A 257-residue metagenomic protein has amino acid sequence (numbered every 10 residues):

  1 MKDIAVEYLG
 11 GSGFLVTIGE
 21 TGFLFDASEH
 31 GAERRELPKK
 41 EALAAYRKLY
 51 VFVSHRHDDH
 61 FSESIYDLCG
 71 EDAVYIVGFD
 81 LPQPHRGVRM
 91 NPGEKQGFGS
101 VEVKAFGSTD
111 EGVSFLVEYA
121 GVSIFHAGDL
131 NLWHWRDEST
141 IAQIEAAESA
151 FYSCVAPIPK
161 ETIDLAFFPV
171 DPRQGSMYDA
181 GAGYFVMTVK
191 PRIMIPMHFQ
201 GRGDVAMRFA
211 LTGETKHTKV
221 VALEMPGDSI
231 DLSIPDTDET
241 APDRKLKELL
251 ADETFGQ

Functional and structural regions predicted by a protein language model:
M1-I4, T17-F23, K95-V103, L116-I124 (+1 more regions): Beta-strand-turn-beta hairpins that frame and shape the catalytic cleft of phosphate-ester-processing enzymes
V6-L9, H85-F98, T109-E111, P157 (+1 more regions): Binuclear metal-ion centers of metallo-dependent hydrolases, dominated by the metallo-beta-lactamase
G13-F52, E63-D67, L130-K160: Pre-active-site segment of Zn-dependent metallo-hydrolases
L24-S28, R47-D59, I76-D80, F125-G128 (+5 more regions): Active-site neighborhood of phospho(di)ester-bond hydrolases with catalytic His/Asp-centered motifs
H30-A32, R56-F61, L81-H85, Q96 (+4 more regions): Active-site environment of divalent metal-dependent phosphoester hydrolases
P38-Q96: Active-site HxH/HxHxD metal-binding segment of metal-dependent hydrolases
Y46-R47, G70, V101, E161 (+1 more regions): Structured loop/turn residues at beta-strand edges in well-structured enzyme cores
T109-M187: Active-site-proximal loop/helix segments of hydrolase catalytic cores
